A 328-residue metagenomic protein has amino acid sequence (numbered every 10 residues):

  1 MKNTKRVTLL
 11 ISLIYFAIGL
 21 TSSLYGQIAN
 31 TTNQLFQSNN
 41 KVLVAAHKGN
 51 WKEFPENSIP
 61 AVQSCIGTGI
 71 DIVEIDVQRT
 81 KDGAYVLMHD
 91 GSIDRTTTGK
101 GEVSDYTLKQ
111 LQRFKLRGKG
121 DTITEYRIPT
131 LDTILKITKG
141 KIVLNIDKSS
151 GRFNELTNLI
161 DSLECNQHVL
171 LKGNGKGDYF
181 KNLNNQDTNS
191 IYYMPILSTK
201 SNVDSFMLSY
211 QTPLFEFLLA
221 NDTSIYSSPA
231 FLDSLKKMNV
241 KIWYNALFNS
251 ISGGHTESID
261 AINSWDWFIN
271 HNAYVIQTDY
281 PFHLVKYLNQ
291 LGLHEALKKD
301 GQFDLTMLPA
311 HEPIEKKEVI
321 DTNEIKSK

Functional and structural regions predicted by a protein language model:
K2-I11: Bacterial N-terminal signal peptides that target proteins for export
T8-L9, I18, N50, D71: Intrinsic structural disorder/low-complexity segments
I11-S23: Bacterial N-terminal signal peptides
Y25-K328: Phosphate-group recognition and catalysis centered on beta-loop-alpha active-site segments
